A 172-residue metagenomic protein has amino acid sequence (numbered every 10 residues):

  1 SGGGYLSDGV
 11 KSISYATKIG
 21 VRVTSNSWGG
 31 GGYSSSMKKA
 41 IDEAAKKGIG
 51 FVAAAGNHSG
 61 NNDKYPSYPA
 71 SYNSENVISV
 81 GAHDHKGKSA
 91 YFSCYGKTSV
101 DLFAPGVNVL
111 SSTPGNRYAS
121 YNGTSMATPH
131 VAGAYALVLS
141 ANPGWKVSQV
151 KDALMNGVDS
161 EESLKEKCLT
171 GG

Functional and structural regions predicted by a protein language model:
S1-G3, G29-Y33, G50, N57-N61 (+4 more regions): Solvent-exposed loop/turn segments at secondary-structure junctions within structured extracellular/periplasmic domains
G2-S14: Structural motif
G4, K39, M126-H130: Aromatic- and histidine-enriched alpha-helix N-cap/loop-to-helix transition segments that scaffold the rims
G9, M37, V131: Aromatic/hydrophobic pocket-lining residues that form the small-molecule binding cavity in soluble enzyme cores
T17, V21-N26, S34-S36, A40 (+4 more regions): C-terminal subdomain of the subtilisin-like protease fold in secreted/lumenal serine endopeptidases
K38, N61-P69: Distinct, well-ordered alpha-helical segments
D42-A45, F103: Anion (oxyanion) recognition and catalysis
I49, S67-S140, G144, S148: Extracellular S/T/G-rich loop segment that most often corresponds to the catalytic His/Ser-adjacent loop
